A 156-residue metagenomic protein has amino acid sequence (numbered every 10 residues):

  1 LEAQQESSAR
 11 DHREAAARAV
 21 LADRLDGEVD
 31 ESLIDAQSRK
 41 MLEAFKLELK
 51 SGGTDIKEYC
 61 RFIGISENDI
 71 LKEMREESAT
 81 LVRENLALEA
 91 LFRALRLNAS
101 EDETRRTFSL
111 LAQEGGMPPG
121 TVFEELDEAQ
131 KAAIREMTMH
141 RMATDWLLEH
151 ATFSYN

Functional and structural regions predicted by a protein language model:
L1-N156: Extended, charged alpha-helical "arm"/coiled-coil substrate-binding scaffolds, typified by the C-terminal helical
